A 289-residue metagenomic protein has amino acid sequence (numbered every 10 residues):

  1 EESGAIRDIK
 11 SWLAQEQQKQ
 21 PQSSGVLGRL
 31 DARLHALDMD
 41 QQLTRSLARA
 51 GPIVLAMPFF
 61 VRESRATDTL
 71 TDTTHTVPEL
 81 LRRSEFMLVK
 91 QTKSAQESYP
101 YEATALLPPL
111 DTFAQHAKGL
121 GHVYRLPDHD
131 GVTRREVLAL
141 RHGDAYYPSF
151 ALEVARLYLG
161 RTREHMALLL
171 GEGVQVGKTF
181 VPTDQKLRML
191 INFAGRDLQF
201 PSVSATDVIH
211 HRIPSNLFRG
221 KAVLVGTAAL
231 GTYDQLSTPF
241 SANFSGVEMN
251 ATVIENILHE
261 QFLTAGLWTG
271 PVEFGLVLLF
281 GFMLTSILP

Functional and structural regions predicted by a protein language model:
E1-V181, S215-L288: Non-transmembrane functional regions of envelope-associated proteins
L168-I213: Substrate-access "cap/lid" subdomains that shape and gate the entrance to catalytic or ligand-binding pockets
